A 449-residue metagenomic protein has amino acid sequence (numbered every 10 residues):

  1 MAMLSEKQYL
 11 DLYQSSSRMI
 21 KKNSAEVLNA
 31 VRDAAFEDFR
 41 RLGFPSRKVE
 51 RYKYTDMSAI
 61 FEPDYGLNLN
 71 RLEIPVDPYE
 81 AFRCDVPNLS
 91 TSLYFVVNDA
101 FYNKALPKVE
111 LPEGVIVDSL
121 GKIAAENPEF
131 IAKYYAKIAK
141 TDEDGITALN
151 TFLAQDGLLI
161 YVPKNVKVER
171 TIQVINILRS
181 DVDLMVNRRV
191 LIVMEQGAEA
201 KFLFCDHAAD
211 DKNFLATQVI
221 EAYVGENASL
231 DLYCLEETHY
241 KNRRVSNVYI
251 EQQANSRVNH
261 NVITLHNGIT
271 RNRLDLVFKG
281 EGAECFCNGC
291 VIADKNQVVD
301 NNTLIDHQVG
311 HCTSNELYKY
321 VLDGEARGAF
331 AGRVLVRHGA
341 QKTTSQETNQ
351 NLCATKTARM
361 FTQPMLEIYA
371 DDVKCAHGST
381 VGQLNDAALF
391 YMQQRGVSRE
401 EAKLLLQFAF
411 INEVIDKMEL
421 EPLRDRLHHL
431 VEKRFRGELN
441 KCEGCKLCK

Functional and structural regions predicted by a protein language model:
A2-A148, L317, D323: N-terminal amphipathic, basic helical "cap/leader" segment at the start of enzyme domains
K108, P112-V117, E126-V397, I411 (+1 more regions): Conserved beta-strand/loop scaffold segments within soluble protein domains that form the structured core and edges
